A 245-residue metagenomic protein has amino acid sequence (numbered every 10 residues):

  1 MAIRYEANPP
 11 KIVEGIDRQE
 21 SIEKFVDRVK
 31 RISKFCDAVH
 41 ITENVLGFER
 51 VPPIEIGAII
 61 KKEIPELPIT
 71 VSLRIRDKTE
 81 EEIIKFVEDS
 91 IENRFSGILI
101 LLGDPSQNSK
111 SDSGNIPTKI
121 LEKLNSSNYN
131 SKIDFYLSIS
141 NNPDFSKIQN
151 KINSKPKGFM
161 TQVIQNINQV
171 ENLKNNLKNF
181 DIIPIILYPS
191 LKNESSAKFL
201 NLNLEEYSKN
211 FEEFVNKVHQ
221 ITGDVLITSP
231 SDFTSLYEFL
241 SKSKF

Functional and structural regions predicted by a protein language model:
A2-E23, I69-E81, I133-D144, A197-K209: Active-site mouth loops of central-metabolism enzymes
I3, V215-K244: C-terminal extensions of enzymes
I3-P9, D37-I41, I69-L73, I98-I100 (+4 more regions): Hydrophobic faces of well-ordered beta-strands that scaffold small-molecule active sites in alpha/beta enzyme cores
A7-K11, E43-G47, I75-D77, L102-S106 (+4 more regions): Active-site-proximal loop/turn and secondary-structure-junction residues that shape catalytic pockets, frequently
V26-N44, K151-M160, Q220-I221: Catalytic domains of carbohydrate-active enzymes, especially glycoside hydrolases
G47-I60, K78-K85, D104-S126, V163-N179 (+1 more regions): Active-site-adjacent beta->alpha loops and helix N-cap segments on the catalytic face of soluble alpha/beta enzymes
R94-S106, S154-Q169, G223-D232: Glycine-rich phosphate-binding active-site loops on the catalytic face of alpha/beta enzymes
D181-G223: Catalytic-face loop-and-helix region of soluble metabolic enzyme cores
